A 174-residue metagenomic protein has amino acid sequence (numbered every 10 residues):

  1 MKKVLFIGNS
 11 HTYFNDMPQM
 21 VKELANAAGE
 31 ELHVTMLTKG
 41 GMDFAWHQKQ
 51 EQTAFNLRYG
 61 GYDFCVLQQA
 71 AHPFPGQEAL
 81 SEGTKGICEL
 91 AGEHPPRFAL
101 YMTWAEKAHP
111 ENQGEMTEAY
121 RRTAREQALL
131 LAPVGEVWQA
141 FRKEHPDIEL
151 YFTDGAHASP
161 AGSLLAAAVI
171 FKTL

Functional and structural regions predicted by a protein language model:
K2-I7, H11-T84, K107: Conserved SGNH/GDSL esterase-like catalytic core that processes O-acyl groups on lipids and polysaccharides
A54-P160, L164, A168-T173: Alpha-helical cap/lid subdomain in secreted, periplasmic, or secretory-pathway luminal O-acyl-processing enzymes
